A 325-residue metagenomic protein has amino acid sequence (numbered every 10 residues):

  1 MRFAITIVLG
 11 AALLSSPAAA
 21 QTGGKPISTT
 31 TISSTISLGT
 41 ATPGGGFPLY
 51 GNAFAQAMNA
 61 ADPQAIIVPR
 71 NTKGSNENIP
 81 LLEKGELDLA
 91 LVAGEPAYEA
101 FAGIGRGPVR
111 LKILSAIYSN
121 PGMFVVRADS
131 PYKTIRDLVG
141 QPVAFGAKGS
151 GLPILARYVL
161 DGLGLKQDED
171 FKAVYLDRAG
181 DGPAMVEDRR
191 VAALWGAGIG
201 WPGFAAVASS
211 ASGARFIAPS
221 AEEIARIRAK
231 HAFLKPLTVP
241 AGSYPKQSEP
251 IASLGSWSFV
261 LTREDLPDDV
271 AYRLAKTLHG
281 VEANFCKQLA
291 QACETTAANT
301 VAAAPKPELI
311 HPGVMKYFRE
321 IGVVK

Functional and structural regions predicted by a protein language model:
A4-S15: Bacterial N-terminal signal peptides
S16-A20: Sec/Tat signal peptide C-region and signal peptidase I cleavage site
Q21-A93: N-terminal (or domain-start) structured segment
S33-A61, A65-I66, N120-D188, A283 (+2 more regions): Bilobed "Venus flytrap"/periplasmic-binding protein-like clamshell domains and structurally analogous long
G94-P96, G105, S130, Q167-L266: Pocket-lining segment of extracytoplasmic ligand-binding domains
R110-Y118: Short beta-strand-centered segments that line the small-molecule binding cleft or hinge of alpha/beta clamshell
F145-V159, L234-A303: Ligand-binding clefts/hinges and TM-proximal coupling segments of bilobed small-molecule sensing domains
R178-D181, D188, G198-F216, R226-F233 (+1 more regions): An extracytoplasmic/periplasmic, membrane-proximal ligand-sensing/linker region
